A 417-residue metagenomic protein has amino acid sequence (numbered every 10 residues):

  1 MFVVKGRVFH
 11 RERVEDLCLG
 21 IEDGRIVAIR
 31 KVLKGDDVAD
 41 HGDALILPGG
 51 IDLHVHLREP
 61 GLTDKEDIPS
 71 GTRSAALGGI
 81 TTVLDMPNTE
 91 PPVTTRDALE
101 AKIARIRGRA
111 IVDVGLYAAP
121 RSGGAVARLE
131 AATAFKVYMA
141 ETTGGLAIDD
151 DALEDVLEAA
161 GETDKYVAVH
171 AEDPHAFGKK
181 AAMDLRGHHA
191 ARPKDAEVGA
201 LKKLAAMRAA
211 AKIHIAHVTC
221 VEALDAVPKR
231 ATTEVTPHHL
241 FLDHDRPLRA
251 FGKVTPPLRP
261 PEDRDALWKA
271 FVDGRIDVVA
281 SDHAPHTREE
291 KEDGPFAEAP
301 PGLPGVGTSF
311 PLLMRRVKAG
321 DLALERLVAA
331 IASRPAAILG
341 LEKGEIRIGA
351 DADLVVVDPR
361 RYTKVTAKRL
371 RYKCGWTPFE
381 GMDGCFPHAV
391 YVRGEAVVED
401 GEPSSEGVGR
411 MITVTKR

Functional and structural regions predicted by a protein language model:
M1-K34: N-terminal metal-binding scaffold of metallo-dependent hydrolase/deaminase domains
G6, L19, G24, D43 (+15 more regions): Divalent metal-coordination and catalytic microenvironments
G6, P295, D351-T413: C-terminal cap of metal-dependent C-N hydrolases
H41-R109: Metal-associated gating/positioning segment near the N- to mid-region
L53-E66, T89, V112-G123, T142-L146 (+1 more regions): Active-site mouth loops of central-metabolism enzymes
R96-V112, E154-V169, T308, L312: Alpha-helix-loop-beta-strand connector modules within alpha/beta enzyme cores
G124-M139, G144-V279: Histidine/acidic residue-rich metal-binding segments in metalloenzymes
R186-A211, V278-V279, P285-R360: His/Asp/Glu-enriched, well-ordered alpha-helical/loop segment that forms or immediately abuts the divalent-metal
